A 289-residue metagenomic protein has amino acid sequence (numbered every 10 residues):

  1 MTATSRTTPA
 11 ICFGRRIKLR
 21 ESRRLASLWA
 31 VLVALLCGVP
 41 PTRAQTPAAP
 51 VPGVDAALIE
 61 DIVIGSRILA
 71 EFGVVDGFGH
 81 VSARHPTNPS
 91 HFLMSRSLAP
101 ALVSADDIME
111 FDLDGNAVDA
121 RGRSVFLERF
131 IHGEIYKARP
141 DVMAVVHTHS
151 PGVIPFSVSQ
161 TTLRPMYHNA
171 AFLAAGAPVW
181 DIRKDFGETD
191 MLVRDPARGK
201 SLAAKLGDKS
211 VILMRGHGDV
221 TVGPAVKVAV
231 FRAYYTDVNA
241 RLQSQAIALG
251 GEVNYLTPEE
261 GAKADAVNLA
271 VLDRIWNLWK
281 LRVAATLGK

Functional and structural regions predicted by a protein language model:
M1-R23: N-terminal secretory signal peptides that target proteins for export/translocation
S5, L19, S27, P140 (+1 more regions): Proline-rich low-complexity regions
I11, L28, I275-L278: Residues in intrinsically disordered, low-complexity segments of regulatory proteins
C12-G14, V33, G79: Compositionally biased, low-structure terminal segments
R20-S27, L58, V222: Generic alpha-helix initiation/capping and coil-helix boundary signal
S22, A26-G38: Bacterial N-terminal signal peptides
P40-A44: Sec/Tat signal peptide C-region and signal peptidase I cleavage site
Q45-K289: Glycine-rich flexible loops
